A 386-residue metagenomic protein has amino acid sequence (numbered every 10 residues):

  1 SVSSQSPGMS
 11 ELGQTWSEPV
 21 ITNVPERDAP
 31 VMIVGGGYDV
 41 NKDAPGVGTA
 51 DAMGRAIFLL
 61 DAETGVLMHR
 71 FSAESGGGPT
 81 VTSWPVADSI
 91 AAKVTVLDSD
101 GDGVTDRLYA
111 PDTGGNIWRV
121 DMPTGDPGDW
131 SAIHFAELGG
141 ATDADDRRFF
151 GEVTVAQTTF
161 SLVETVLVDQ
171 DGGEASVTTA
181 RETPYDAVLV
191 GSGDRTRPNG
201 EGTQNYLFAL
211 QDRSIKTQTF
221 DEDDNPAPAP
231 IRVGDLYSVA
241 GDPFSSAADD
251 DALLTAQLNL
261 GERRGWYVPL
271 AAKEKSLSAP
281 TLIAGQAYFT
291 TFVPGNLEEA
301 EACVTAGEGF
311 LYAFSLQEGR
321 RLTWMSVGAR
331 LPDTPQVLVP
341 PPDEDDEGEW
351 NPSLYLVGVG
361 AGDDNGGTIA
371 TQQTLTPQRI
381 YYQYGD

Functional and structural regions predicted by a protein language model:
S1-D386: Beta-propeller fold recognition
